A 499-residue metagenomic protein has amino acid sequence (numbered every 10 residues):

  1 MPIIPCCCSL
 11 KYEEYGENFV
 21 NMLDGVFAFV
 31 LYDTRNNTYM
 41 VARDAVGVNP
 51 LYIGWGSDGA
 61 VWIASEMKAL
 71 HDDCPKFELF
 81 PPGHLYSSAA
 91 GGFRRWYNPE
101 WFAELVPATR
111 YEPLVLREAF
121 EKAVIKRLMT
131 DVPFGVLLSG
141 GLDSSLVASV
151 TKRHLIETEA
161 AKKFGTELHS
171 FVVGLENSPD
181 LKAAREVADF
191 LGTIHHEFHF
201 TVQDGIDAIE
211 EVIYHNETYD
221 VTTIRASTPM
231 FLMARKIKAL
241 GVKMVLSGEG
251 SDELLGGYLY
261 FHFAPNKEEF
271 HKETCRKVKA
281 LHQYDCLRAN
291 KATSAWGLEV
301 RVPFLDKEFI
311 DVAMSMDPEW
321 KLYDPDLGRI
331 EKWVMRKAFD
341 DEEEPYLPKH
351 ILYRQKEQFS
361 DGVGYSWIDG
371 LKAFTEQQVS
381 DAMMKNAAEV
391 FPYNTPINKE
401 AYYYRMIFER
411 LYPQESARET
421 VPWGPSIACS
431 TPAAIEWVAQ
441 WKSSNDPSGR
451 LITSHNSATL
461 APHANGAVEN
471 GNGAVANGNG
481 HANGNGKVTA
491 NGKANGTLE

Functional and structural regions predicted by a protein language model:
M1-Y219: Cysteine-centered catalytic environments shared across enzyme families
I4, L23, E112-L116, V147 (+9 more regions): Hydrophobic (often cysteine-bearing) scaffold residues that line and stabilize catalytic clefts of nucleotide/cofactor
S9, S145-K152, F231-R235, G256 (+1 more regions): Short, hydrophobic alpha-helix immediately C-terminal to the catalytic nucleophile
V26, S227, H282-C286: Short, motif-level signal for alpha-helix interfacial/capping segments enriched in acidic residues and aromatics/proline
P113, V173-A239, Y260-K272, R288-L298 (+2 more regions): ATP-dependent adenylate-handling ligase core
L114-V136, M230, R235-M244, L411-E415 (+1 more regions): Phosphate/ATP-binding catalytic cores across multiple sugar-kinase/actin-like superfamilies, primarily ASKHA
L168, V242-D252, Y258: Short acidic/histidine-rich active-site segments
A239-L246, P265, F270-E499: Adenosyl-5′-phosphate
